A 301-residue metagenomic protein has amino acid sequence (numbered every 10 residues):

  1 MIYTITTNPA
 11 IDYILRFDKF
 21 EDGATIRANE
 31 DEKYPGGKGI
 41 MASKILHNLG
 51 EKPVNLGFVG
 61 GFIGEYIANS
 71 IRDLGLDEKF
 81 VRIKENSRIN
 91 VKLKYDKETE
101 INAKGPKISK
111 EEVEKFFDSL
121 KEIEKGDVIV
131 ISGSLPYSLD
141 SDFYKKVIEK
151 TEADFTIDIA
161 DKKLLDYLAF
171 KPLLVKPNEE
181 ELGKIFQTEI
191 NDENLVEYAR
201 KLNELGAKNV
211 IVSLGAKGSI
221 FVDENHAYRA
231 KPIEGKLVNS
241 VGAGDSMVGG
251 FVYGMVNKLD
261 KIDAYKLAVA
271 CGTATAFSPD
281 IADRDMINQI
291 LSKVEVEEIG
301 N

Functional and structural regions predicted by a protein language model:
M1-L56, G64-Y66, N301: Glycine-rich phosphate/adenosyl-contacting loop at the front of the ribokinase-like
M1-Y3, T99, D127-V128, N209: Structural motif
A24, H47-D127, I290-N301: Conserved N-terminal subdomain of the carbohydrate kinase-like
L46, N178, G244: Short, conserved phosphate/pyrophosphate- and ester-handling motifs at nucleotide-, phospho-/glycolipid
V54, K79, V130, T156-D158 (+1 more regions): Structural detector of well-ordered beta-strand residues that form the stable sheet scaffold of enzyme domains
E100-N102, G126-G133, K176-E181: Short beta-strands and strand-loop turn motifs
K145-N225: Conserved phosphate/ATP/ADP-binding segment of small-molecule kinases
E193-N301: Conserved phosphate-binding/catalytic region of the ribokinase-like
